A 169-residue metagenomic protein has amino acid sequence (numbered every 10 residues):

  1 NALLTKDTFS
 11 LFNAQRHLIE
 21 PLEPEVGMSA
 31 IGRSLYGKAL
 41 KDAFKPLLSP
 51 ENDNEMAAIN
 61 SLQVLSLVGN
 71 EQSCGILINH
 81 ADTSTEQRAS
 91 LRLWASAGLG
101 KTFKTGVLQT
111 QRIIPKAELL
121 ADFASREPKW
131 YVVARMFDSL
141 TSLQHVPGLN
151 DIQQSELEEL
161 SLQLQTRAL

Functional and structural regions predicted by a protein language model:
N1-A2, G27-S49, N70-D82, T105-A124 (+1 more regions): Amphipathic alpha-helical scaffolding segments comprising HEAT/armadillo-like alpha-solenoid repeats
T5-F9, S49-M56, D82-S90, F123-Y131 (+1 more regions): Short coil turns that connect the paired helices of HEAT/ARM alpha-solenoid repeats
T8-L35, M56-N70, A89-L108, W130-G148: Structural detector for internal amphipathic alpha-helices that build alpha-solenoid repeat scaffolds
